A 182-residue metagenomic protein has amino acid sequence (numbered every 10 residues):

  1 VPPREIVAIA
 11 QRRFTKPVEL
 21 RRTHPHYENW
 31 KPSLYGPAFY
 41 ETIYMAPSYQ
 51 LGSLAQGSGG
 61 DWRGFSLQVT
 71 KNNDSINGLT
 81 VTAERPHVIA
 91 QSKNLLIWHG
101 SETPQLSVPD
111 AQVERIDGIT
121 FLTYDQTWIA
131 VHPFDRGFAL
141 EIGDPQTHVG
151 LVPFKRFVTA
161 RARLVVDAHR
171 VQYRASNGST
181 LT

Functional and structural regions predicted by a protein language model:
V1-T182: Ser/Thr/Asn(+Pro)-rich, low-complexity disordered segments
